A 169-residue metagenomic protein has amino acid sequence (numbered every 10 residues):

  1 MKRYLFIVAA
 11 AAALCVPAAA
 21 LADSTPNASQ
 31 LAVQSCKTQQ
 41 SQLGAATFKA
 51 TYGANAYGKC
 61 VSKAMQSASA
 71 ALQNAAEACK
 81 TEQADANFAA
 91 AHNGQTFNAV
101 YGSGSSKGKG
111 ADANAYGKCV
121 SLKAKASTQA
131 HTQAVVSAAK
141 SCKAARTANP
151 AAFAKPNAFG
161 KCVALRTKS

Functional and structural regions predicted by a protein language model:
M1-V8: Bacterial N-terminal signal peptides that target proteins for export
V8-V16: Bacterial N-terminal signal peptides
L21-S169: Mature extracytoplasmic/periplasmic regions of secreted or cell-envelope proteins, especially long low-complexity
